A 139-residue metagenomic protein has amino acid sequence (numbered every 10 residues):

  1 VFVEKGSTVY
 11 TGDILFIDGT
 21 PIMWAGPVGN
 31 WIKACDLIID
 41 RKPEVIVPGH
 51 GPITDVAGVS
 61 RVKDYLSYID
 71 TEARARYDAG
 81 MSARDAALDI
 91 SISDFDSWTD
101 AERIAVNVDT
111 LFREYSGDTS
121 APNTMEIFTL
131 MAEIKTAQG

Functional and structural regions predicted by a protein language model:
V1-A75: Metallo-beta-lactamase
D36-P43, S67, T71-M81, L88-F95 (+1 more regions): Sec-exported extracytoplasmic/periplasmic mature domains
M81-G139: C-terminal regulatory/interaction regions
